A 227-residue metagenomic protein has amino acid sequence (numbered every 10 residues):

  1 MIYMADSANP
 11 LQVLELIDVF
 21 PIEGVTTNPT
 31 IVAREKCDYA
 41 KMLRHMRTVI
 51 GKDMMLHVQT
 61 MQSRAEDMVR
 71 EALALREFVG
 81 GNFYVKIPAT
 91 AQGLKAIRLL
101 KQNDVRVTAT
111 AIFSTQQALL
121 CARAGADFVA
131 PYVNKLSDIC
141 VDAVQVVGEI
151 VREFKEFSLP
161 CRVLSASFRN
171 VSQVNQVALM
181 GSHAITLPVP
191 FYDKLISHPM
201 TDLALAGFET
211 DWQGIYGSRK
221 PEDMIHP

Functional and structural regions predicted by a protein language model:
I2-L14, V19-I22, T26-L99, V133: Active-site beta->alpha loop and helix N-cap motifs at the rims of alpha/beta catalytic domains
L11-V19, D67-A72, A96, S114-A124 (+1 more regions): Catalytic cores of alpha/beta
F20-G24, V79-G81, L99-T108, R123-A130 (+1 more regions): Glycine-enriched alpha-helix->loop->beta-strand junction motifs that scaffold or abut catalytic
N28, V85, C121, V177 (+1 more regions): Conserved, mostly hydrophobic/aromatic
P29-V32, A111, F128-I139, M180-T201: Glycine-rich phosphate-binding active-site loops on the catalytic face of alpha/beta enzymes
A40, R44-L56, F78, L94-V107 (+2 more regions): Alpha-helix-loop-beta-strand connector modules within alpha/beta enzyme cores
T110-L164: A contiguous pocket-lining binding segment that forms or flanks enzyme active sites
F154-P227: C-terminal alpha-helical cap/extension of soluble enzyme domains
